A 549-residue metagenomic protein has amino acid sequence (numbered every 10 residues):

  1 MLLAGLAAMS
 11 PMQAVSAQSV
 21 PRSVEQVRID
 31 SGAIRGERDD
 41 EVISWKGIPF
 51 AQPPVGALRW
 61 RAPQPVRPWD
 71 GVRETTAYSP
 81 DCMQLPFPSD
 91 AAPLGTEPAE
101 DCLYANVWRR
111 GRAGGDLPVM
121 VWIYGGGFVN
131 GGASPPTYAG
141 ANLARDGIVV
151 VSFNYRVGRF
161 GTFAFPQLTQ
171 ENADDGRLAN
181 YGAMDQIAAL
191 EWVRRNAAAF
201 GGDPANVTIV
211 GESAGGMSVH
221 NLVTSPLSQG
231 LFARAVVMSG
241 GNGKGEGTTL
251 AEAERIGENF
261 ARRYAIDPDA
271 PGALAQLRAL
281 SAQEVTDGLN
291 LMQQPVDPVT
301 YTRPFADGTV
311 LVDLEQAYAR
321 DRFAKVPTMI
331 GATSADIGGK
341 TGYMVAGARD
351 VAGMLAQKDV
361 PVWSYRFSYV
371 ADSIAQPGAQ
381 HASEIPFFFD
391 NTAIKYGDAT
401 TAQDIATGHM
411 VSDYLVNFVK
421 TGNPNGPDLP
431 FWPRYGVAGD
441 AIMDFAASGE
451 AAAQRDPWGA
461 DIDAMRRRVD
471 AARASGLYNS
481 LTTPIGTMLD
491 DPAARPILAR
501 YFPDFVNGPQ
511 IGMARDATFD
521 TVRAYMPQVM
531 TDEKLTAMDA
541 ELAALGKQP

Functional and structural regions predicted by a protein language model:
S10-M83, W458-P496, R500-D504, Q510-T536 (+2 more regions): N-terminal targeting or regulatory segments adjacent to alpha/beta-hydrolase or S9 domains
V15-N180, T401-V411, G422-F431: Non-catalytic accessory segments of hydrolases
D90-A91, A188-E191, R195, N221 (+2 more regions): Substrate-access "cap/lid" subdomains that shape and gate the entrance to catalytic or ligand-binding pockets
C102, D175-A198, R255: Alpha/beta-hydrolase active-site loop
G125, Y181, D185, S213-G216: Active-site loop->helix "elbow" adjoining a glycine-rich segment at hydrolase catalytic centers
G201-E212: Alpha/beta-hydrolase fold nucleophile elbow
M217, N221-A233: Conserved hydrolase catalytic core segment
A324, T328, T333, A346-R349 (+1 more regions): Mobile gating loops/cap/lid regions near enzyme active sites that modulate substrate access
